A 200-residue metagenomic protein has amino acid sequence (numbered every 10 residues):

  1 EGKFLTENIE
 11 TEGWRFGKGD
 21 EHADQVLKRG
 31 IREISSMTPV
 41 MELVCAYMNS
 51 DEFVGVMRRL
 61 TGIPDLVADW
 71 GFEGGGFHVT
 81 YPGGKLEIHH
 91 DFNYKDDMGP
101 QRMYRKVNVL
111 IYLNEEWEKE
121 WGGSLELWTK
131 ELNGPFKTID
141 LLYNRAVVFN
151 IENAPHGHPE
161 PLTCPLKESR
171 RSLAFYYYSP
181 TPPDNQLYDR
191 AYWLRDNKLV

Functional and structural regions predicted by a protein language model:
E1-L60: Non-heme Fe(II)/2-oxoglutarate
P39, L43, M48-V56, F72 (+3 more regions): Short, well-structured alpha-helical interface segments that form or flank functional binding sites
F53, G62-L66, E115: Alpha-helix capping at helix-to-loop junctions
P64-G74, W121: A short coil-to-beta-strand element that immediately follows conserved catalytic motifs
H78, G83-K106, N114-V200: Catalytic core of Fe(II)/2-oxoglutarate
